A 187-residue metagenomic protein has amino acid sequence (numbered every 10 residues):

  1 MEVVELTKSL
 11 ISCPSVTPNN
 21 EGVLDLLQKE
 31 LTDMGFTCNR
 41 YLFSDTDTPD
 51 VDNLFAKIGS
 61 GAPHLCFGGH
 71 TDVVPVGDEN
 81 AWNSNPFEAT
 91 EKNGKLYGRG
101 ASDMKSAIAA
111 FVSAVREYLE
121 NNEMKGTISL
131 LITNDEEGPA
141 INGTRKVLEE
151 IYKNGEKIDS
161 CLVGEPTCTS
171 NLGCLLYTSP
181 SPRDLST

Functional and structural regions predicted by a protein language model:
M1-L96, E120-M124: Acidic/His- and Gly-rich active-site-bordering loop/insert found across diverse amide/peptide-bond hydrolases
V73, C168, D184: Short, glycine/acidic-enriched loop or turn micro-motifs at the edges of active sites
W82-P86, V147-E149, T187: Glycine-rich, phosphate-binding/catalytic loops in enzymes
N83, S102-K105: Extracellular S/T/G-rich loop segment that most often corresponds to the catalytic His/Ser-adjacent loop
A89, Y97-R99, S129-T133: Short glycine/serine-rich loop segments
N93-S102, C168: A short glycine/serine-rich beta->alpha loop
M104-Y177: Acidic/histidine-rich catalytic neighborhood of metal-dependent amide-processing enzymes
Y177-T187: Single conserved hydrophobic/aromatic residue that forms the stacking wall/gate of nucleotide- or nucleobase-binding
